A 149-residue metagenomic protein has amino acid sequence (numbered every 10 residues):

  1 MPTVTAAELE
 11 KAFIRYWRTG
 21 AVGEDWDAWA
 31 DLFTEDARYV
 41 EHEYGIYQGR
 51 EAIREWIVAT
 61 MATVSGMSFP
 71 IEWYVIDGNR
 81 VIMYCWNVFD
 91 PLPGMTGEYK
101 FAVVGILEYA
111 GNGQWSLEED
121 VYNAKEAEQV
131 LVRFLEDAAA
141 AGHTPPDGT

Functional and structural regions predicted by a protein language model:
P2-L32: Short acidic-aromatic low-complexity motifs
E8, R54-T149: A beta-strand edge to alpha-helix "cap/lid" segment located at domain peripheries
R18-V22, T34, R38, A62-G66: Short helix-capping and hinge/turn segments at secondary-structure transitions, especially at repeat and domain
T19, E43, L117: Short, flexible active-site loop motifs that bind/organize anionic cofactors or intermediates
D36-Q48, A59-A62: A short gly/proline-enriched turn/hairpin at secondary-structure junctions
